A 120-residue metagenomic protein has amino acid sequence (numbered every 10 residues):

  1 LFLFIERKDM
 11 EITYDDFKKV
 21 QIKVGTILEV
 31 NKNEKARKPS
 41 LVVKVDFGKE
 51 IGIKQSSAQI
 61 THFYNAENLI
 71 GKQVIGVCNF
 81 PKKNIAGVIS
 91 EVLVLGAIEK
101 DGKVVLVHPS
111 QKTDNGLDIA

Functional and structural regions predicted by a protein language model:
F2-F4: Aromatic (phenylalanine/tyrosine) cluster motif
R7-A120: Phosphate-backbone binding interfaces of nucleic-acid-interacting proteins
